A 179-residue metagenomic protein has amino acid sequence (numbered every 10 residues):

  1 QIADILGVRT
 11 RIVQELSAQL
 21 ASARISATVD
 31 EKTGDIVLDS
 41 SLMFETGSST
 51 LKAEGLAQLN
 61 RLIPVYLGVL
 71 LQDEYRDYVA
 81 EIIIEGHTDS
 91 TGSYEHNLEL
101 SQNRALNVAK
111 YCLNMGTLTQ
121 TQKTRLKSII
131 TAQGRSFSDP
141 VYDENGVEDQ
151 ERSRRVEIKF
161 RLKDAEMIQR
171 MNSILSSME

Functional and structural regions predicted by a protein language model:
Q1-V8: Short terminal targeting/anchoring segments
G7, R24, G134-F137: Glycine-centered secondary-structure boundary/capping sites
V13-R24, T28-V29, S48-I83, L113-T117 (+2 more regions): Periplasmic peptidoglycan-binding/anchoring modules of Gram-negative envelope and division proteins
I36-M43: Extended, gly/pro-poor, charged amphipathic helical "stalk/hinge" elements that serve as dimerization and scaffold
M43, S48-S49, A53, I83-R170 (+1 more regions): Periplasmic OmpA-like peptidoglycan-binding domain that tethers envelope proteins to the cell wall
